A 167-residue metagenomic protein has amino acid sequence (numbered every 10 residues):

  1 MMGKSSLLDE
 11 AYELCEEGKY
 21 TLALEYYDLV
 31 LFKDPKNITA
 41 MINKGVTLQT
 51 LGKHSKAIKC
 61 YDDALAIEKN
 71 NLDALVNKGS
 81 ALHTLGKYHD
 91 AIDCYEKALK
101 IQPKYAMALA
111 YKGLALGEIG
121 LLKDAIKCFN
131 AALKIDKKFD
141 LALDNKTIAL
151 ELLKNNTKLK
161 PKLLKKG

Functional and structural regions predicted by a protein language model:
G3-K33, T39, V46-T50: Alpha-helical segment of the N-proximal tetratricopeptide repeat
G3-S5, I38-T39, L72-D73, A106-M107 (+1 more regions): Helix-start (N-cap) detector for alpha-helical repeat units in TPR-like alpha-solenoids, especially tetratricopeptide
C15, I42, Q49, V76 (+4 more regions): Position-specific recognition of the canonical hydrophobic site in helix A of tetratricopeptide repeat
L29-F32, D62-A66, E96-K100, L133-K134: Conserved structural position within tetratricopeptide repeats
